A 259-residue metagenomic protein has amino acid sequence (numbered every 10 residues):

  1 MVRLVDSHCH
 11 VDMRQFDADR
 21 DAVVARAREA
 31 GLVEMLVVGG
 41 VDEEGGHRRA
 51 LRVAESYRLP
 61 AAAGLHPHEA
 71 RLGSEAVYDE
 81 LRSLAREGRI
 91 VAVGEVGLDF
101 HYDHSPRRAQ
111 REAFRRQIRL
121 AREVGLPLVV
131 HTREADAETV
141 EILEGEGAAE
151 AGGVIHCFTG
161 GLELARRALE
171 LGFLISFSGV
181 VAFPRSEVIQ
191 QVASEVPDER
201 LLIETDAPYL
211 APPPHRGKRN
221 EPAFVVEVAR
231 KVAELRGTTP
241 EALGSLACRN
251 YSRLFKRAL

Functional and structural regions predicted by a protein language model:
M1-L259: Mid-domain alpha/beta scaffold segments of enzyme catalytic cores
